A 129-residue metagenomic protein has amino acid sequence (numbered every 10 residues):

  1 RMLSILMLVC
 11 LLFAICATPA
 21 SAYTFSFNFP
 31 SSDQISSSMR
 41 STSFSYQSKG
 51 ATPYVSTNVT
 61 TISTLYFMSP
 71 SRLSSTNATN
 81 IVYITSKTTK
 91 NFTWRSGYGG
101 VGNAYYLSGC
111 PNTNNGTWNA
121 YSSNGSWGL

Functional and structural regions predicted by a protein language model:
R1-L6: Bacterial N-terminal signal peptides that target proteins for export
L12-A20: C-terminal segment of classical bacterial N-terminal signal peptides
S21-L129: Post-signal peptide N-terminal regions of Sec-secreted extracellular proteins
